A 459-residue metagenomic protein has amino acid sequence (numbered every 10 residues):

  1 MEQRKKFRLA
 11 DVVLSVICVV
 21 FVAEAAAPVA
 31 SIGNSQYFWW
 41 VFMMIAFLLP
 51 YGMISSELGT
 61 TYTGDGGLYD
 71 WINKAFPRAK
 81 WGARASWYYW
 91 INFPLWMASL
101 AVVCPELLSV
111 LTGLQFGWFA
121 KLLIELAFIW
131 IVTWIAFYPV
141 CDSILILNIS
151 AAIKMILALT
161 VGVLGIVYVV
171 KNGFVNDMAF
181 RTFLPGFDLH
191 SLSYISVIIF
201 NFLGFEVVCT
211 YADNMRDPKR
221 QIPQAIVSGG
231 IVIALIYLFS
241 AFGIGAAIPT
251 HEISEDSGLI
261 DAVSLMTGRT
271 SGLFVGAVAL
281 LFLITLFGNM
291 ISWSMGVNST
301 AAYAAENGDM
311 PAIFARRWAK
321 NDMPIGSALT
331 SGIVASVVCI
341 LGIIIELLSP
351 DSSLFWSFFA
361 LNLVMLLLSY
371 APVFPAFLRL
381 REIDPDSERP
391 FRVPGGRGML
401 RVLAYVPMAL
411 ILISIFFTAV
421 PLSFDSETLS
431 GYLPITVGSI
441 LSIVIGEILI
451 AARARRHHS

Functional and structural regions predicted by a protein language model:
M1-F42, L48-M53, G64, K74 (+6 more regions): Membrane-interface "cap" regions at the ends of multi-pass membrane proteins
Q3, I149, I313-D322, L367-V420: C-terminal membrane-solvent junction of multi-pass transporters and transport-like membrane proteins
Q3, S35-F38, Q115, A120 (+1 more regions): Helix-loop-helix junctions that connect adjacent transmembrane segments in multi-pass membrane transporters
K5-V16, F38, R78-N92, I124-F128 (+5 more regions): Select transmembrane alpha-helical segments in multipass membrane proteins
A30-S31, P50-I129, W134-F137, L283-T300 (+3 more regions): Hydrophobic transmembrane alpha-helices that form the core helical bundles of multi-pass secondary transporters
W40, Y168-V169, S357-S369, G396-S459: A generic transmembrane alpha-helix motif of multi-pass inner-membrane proteins
D70-R78, V110-L114, A225-I291, M310-N362: TM-loop-TM module centered on a large, flexible mid-protein loop between adjacent transmembrane helices in multi-pass
F119-N172, L203, I226-G230, L363-P372 (+2 more regions): Membrane-interface loop-to-helix entry segments
